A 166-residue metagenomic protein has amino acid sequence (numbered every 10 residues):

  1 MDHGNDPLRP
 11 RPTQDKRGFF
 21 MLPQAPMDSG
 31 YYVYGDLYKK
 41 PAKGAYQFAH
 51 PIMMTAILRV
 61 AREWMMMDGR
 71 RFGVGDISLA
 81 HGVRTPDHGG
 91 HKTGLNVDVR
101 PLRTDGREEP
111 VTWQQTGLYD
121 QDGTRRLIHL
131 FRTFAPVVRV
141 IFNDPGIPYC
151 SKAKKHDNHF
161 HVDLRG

Functional and structural regions predicted by a protein language model:
D2-V74, R126-L130: Active-site acidic/histidine clusters and adjacent loop/turn architecture that either coordinate catalytic ions
Y38-P51, T85-H88, E109-D120: Second-shell loop/turn segments in exported
M65, G82, P136: Hydrophobic/aromatic-lined pockets within catalytic cores
M65-M67, G90-G94, A153-H156: Extracellular/periplasmic catalytic domains that process cell-envelope and extracellular macromolecules
G69-P86, N143-P148: Acidic helix-start/capping segments at beta-turn-to-alpha-helix junctions
F72, V97, F160: A broad, low-specificity signal marking well-ordered, structured residues that form hydrophobic/aromatic
T85-D105: Short, surface-exposed glycine/acidic/tryptophan-bearing loops
P101, G106-G166: Catalytic cores and adjacent binding grooves of peptidoglycan-active enzymes
